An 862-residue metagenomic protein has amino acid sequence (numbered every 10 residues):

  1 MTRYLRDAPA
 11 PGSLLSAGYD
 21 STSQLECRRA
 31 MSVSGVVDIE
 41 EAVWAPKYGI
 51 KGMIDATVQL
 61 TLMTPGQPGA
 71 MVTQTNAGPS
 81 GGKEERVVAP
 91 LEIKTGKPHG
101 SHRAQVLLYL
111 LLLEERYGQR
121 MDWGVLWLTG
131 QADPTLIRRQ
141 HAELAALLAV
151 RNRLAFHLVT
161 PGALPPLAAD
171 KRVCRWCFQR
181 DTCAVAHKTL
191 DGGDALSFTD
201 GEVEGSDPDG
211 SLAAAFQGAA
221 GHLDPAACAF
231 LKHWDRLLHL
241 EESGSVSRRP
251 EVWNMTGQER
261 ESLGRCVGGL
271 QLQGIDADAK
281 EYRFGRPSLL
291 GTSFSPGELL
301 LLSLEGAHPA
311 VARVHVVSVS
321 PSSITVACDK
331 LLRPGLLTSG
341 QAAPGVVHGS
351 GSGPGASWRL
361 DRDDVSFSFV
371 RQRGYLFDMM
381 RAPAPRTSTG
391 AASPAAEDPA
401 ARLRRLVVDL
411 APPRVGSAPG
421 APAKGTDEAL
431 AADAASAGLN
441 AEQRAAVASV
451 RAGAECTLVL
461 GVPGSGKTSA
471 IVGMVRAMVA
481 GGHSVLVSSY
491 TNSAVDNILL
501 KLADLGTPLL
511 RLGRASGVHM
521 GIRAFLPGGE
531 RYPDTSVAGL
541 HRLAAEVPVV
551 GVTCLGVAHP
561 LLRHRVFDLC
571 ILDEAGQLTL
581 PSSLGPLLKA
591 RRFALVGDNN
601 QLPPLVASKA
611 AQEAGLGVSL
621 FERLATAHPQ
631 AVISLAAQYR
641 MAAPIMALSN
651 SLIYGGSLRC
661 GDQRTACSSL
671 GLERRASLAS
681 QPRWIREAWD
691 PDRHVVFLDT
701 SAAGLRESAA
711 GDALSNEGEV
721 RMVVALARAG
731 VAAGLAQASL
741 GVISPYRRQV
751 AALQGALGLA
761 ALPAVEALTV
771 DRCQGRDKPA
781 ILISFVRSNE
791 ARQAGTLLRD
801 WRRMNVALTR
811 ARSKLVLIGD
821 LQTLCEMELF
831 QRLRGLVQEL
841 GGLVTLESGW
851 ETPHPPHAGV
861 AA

Functional and structural regions predicted by a protein language model:
M1-K97, S101-H102, R120, C266-G269 (+2 more regions): Catalytic cores of nuclease domains that cleave nucleic-acid phosphodiester backbones
P46-Y48, P65-G66, K97-S101, L113-D194: Metal-dependent nuclease catalytic regions and adjoining charged, substrate-binding loops involved in nucleic-acid end
T61-M63, T75-E84, K97-W127, E298-G306 (+3 more regions): Metal-dependent nuclease catalytic cores in nucleic-acid-processing enzymes, especially RNase H-like/related
W127-L154, G291-A448, L500, D504 (+2 more regions): Pre-ATPase regulatory/linker segments immediately N-terminal to the P-loop/RecA-like helicase/translocase core
R180, A184-P309, D692-V696, T700-A703 (+5 more regions): Accessory interdomain/linker segments of ATP-dependent helicases and helicase-like nucleic-acid enzymes that mediate
A435-E455, V462, S469-A470, V552 (+1 more regions): N-terminal pre-P-loop "Q-motif" helix
A480-H483, Y490-S493, D504-L505, H541 (+1 more regions): Conserved helicase motor core of SF1/SF2 NTP-dependent helicases
S493-E530, A752-L762: Conserved helix-turn-beta segment of the N-terminal RecA-like "Helicase ATP-binding" lobe in SF1/SF2 helicases
